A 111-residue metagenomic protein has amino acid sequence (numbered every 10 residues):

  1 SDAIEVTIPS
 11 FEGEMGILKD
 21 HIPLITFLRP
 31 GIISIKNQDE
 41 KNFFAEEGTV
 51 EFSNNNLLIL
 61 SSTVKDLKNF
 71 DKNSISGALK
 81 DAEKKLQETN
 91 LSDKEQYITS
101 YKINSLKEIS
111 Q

Functional and structural regions predicted by a protein language model:
S1-D81: Compact, glycine-rich, soluble single-domain proteins
K65-Q111: Acidic/glycine-rich phosphate/pyrophosphate-binding loops and surrounding catalytic core that coordinate Mg2+
